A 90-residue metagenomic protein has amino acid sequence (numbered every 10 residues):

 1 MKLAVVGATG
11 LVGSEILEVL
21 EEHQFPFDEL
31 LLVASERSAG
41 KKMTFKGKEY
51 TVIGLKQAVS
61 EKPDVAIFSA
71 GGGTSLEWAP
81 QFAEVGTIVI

Functional and structural regions predicted by a protein language model:
M1-I90: N-terminal Rossmann-like NAD(P) cofactor-binding subdomain of oxidoreductases, focused on the glycine-rich
